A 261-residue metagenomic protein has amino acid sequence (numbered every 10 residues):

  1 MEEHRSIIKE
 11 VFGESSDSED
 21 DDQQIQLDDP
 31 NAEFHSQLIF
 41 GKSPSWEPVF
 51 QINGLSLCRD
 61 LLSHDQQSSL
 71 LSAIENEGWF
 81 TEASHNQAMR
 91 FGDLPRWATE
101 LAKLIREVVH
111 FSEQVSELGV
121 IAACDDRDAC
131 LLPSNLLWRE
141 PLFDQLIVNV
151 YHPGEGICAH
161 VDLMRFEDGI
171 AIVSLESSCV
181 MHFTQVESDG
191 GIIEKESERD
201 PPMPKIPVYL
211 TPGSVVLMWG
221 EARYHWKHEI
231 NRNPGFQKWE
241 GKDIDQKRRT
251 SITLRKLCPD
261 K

Functional and structural regions predicted by a protein language model:
M1-K261: Non-heme Fe(II) oxygenase metal-center motifs and adjacent flexible, charged/small-residue loops
